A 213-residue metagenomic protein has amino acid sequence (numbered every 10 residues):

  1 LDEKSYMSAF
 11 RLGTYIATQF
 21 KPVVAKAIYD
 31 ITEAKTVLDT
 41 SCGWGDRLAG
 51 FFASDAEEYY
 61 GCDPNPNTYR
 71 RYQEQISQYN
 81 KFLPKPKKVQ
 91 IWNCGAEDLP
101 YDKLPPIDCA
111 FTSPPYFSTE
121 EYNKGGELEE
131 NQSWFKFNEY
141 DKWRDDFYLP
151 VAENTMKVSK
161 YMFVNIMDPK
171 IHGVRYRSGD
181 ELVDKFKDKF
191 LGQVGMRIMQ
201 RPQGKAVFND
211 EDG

Functional and structural regions predicted by a protein language model:
L1-G213: Class I S-adenosyl-L-methionine-dependent methyltransferase catalytic core
